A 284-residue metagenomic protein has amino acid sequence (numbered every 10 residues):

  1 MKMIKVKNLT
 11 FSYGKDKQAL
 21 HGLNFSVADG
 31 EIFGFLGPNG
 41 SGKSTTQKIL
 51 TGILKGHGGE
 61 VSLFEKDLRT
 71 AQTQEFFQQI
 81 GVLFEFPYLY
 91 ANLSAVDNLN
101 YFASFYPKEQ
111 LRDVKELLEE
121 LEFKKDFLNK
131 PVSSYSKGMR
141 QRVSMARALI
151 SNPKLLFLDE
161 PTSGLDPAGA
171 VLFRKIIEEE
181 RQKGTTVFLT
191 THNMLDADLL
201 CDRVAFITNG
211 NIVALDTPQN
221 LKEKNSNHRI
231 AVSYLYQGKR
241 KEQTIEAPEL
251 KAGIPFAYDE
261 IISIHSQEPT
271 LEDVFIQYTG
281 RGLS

Functional and structural regions predicted by a protein language model:
M1-V6, T10-G22, Q72: A short, flexible loop at the N-terminus of ABC-type nucleotide-binding domains that lies
G59-R69, E75-F76: Conserved ABC transporter NBD signature motif
N100, L111-F127: Conserved ABC ATPase "signature" region
N152: Conserved catalytic motifs of ABC-family nucleotide-binding domains
L156-E160: Catalytic Walker B motif of ABC-type/P-loop ATPase nucleotide-binding domains
L215-D216: ABC ATPase "signature
